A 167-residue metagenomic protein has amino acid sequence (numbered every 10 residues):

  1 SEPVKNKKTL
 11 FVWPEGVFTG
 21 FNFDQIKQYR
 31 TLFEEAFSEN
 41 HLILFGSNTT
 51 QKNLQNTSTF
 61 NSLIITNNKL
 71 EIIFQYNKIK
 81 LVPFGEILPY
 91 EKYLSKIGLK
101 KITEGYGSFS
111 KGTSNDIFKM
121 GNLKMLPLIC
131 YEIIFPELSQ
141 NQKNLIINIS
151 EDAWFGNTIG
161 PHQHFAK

Functional and structural regions predicted by a protein language model:
S1-E2, F165: Short, well-ordered amphipathic alpha-helical segments that serve as non-catalytic structural scaffolds within diverse
P3-K7: Glycine-rich phosphate-binding loop signature in dinucleotide/nucleotide-binding domains
T9-K167: Solvent-exposed soluble domains appended to multi-pass membrane proteins
